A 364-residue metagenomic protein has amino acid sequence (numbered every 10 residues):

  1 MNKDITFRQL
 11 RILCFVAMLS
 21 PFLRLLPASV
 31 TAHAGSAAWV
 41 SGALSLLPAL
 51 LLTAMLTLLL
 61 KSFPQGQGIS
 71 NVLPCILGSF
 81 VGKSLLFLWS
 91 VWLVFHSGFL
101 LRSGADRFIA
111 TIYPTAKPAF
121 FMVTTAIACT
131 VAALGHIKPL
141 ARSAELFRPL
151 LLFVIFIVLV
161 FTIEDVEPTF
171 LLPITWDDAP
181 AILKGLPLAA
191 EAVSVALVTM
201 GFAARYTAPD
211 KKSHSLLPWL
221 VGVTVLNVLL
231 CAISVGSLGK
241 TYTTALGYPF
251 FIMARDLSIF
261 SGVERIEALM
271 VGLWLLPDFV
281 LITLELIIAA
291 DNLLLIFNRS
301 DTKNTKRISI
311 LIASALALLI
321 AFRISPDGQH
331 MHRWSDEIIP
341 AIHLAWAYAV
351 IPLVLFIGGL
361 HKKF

Functional and structural regions predicted by a protein language model:
T6-L25, S41, S45, W89-L93 (+5 more regions): Hydrophobic, membrane-embedded alpha-helices of multi-pass small-molecule transporters
L19-P118: Membrane helical hairpin/interfacial module
A32, D106-I109, A126-F147, R205-D210 (+2 more regions): Membrane-water interface regions at transmembrane-helix termini and the short interhelical loops of multi-pass membrane
L44-M55, W89-L100, C129, P149-I163 (+2 more regions): Selective recognition of specific alpha-helical transmembrane segments in multi-pass small-molecule
V94-S97, L101, T130-A133, L150-T175 (+1 more regions): Hydrophobic alpha-helical segments and their helix-loop junctions in multi-pass secondary transporters
G104, A119, A132-T162, I339-I351: Membrane-interface loop-to-helix entry segments
S237-E267: Membrane-interface interhelical connector segments
S300-T305, A321-L344: Extracellular/periplasmic helix-loop-helix junctions in multi-pass membrane proteins
